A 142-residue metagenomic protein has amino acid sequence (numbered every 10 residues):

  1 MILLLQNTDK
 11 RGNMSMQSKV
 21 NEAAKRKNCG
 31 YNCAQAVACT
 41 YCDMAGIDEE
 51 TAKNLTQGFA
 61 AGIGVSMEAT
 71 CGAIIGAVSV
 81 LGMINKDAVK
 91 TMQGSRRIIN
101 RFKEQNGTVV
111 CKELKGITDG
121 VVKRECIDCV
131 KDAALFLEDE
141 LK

Functional and structural regions predicted by a protein language model:
M1-S15: Short, Lys/Arg-enriched N-terminal segments with co-localized hydrophobic residues within the first ~10-30 amino acids
R11-N28: Polybasic, low-complexity association/targeting segments
K27-G30, Y41, A45, M67 (+4 more regions): Structural signal for hydrophobic packing residues in well-ordered secondary-structure cores of soluble enzyme domains
Y41-G58, K103-C111: Acidic-glycine-rich active-site phosphate/pyrophosphate-binding loop
A45-L55, G82-R96: Phosphate-handling active-site elements
A61-L81: Glycine/serine-rich anion-binding loops at beta->alpha junctions that coordinate negatively charged ligand groups
R96-K142: C-terminal binding/interaction regions
